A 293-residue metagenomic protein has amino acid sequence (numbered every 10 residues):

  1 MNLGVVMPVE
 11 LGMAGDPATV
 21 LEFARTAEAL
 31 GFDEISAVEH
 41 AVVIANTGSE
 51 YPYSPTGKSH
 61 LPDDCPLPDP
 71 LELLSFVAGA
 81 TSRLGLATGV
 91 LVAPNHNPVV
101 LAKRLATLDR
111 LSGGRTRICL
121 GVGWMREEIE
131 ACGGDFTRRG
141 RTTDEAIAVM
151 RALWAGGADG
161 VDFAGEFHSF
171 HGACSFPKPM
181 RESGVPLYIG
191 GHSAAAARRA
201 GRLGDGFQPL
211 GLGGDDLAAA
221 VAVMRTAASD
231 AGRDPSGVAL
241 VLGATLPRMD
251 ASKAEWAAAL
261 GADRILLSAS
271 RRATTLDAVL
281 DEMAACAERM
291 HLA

Functional and structural regions predicted by a protein language model:
M1-A293: Active-site-adjacent structural elements that line small-molecule/cofactor binding pockets in enzymes
